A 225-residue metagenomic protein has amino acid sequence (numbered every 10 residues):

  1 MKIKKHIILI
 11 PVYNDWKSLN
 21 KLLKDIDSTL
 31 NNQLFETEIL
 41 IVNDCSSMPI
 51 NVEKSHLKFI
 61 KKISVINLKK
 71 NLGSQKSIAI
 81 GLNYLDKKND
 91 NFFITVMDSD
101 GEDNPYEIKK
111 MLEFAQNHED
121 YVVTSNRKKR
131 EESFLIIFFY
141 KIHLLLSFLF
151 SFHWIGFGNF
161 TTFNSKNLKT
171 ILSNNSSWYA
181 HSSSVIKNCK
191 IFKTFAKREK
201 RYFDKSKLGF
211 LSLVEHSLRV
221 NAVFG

Functional and structural regions predicted by a protein language model:
M1-K4, K17-S18, D25, S184-G225: Hydrophobic helical membrane-anchoring modules
K4-P11, L19, I26, T37-V42: Hydrophobic targeting segments
D15-L30, P49: Short, well-formed alpha-helical segments that are part of the catalytic scaffolds of diverse glycosyltransferases
L30-F35, L57-K62: Short helix-capping segments at alpha-helix termini
F35-C45, I66-N67: Short beta-strand/loop segment that forms part of the nucleotide-sugar
E38, K62-S64, K190-F192: Conserved beta-strand segments of alpha/beta enzyme cores
N43-V52, G101-E102: A conserved acidic beta->alpha catalytic loop
K69-K70, Q75-Y84, F93-V96, E102-Y179 (+2 more regions): Acceptor/aglycone-binding surface of glycosyltransferases and processive sugar-polymer synthases
